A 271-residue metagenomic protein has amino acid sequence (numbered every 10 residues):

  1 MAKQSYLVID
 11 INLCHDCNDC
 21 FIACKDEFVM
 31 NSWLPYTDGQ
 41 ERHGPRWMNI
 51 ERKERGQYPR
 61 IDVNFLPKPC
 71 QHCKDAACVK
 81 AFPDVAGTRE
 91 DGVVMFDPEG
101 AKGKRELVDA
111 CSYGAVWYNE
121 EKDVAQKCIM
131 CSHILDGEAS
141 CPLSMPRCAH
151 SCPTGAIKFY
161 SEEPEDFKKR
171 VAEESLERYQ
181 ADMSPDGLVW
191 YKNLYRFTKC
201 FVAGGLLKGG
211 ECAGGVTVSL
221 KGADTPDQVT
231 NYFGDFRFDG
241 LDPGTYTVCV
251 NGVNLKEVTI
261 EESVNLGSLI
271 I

Functional and structural regions predicted by a protein language model:
D16, Y232, D242-P243: Surface-exposed loops/turns
S32-P69, K74, M95-G209, I271: Flanking helices and flexible, charged tails adjoining ferredoxin-like Fe-S electron-transfer domains in multi-subunit
C200-V202, K208-D224: Short, ordered, surface-exposed loop/turn motifs in non-cytosolic proteins
G222-D235: Short, acidic Ser/Thr/Gly-rich low-complexity loop/linker segments typical of extracellular and cell-surface proteins
D242-V253: A short, solvent-exposed beta-strand micro-motif common in secreted/extracellular proteins
V253-I271: Structured interaction patches on ligand/partner-binding surfaces of diverse proteins
